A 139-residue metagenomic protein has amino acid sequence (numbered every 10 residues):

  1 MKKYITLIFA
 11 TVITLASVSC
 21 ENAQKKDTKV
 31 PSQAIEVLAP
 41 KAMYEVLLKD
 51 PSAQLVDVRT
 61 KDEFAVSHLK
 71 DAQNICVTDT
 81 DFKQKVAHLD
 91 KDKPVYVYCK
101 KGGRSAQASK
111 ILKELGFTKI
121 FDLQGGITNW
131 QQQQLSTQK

Functional and structural regions predicted by a protein language model:
K2-L7, S17-A53, D62-P94, G103-K139: Rhodanese-like catalytic fold shared by cysteine-dependent sulfurtransferases and DSP/PTP-type phosphatases
T11-V12: Repetitive helical segments and hydrophobic/amphipathic motifs
Y98: Short, surface-exposed ligand- or partner-binding patches at beta-edge/loop junctions that are enriched in aromatics
